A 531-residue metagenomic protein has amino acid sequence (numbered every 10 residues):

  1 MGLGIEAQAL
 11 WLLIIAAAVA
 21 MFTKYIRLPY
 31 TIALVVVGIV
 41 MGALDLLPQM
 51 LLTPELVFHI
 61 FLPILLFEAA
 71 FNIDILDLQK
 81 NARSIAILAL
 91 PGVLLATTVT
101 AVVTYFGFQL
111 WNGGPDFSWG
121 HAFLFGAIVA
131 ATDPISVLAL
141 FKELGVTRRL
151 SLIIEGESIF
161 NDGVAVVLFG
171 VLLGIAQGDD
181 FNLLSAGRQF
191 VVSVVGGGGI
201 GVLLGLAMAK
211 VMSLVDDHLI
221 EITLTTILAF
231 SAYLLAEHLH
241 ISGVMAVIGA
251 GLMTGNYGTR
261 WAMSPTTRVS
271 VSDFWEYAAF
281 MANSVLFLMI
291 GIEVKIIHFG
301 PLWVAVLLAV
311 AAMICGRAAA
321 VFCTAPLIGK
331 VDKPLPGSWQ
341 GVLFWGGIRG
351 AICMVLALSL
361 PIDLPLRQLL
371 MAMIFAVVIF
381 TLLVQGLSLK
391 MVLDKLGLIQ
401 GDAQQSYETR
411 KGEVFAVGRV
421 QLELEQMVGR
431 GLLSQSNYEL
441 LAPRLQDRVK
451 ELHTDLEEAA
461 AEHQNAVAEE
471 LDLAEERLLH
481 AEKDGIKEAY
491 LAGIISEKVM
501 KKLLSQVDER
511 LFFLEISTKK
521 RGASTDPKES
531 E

Functional and structural regions predicted by a protein language model:
M1-K411, F415-G418, L422, Q426 (+5 more regions): Transmembrane helical cores of multi-pass secondary ion antiporters/exchangers
E425-V499: Intracellular, membrane-proximal regulatory regions of polytopic membrane proteins
